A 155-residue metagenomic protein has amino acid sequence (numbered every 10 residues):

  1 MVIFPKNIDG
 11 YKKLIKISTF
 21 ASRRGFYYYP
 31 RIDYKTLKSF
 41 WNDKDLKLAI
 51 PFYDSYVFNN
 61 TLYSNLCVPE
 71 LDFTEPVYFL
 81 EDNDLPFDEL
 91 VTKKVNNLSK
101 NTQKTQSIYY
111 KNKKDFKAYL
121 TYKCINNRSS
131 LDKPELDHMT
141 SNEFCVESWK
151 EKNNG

Functional and structural regions predicted by a protein language model:
M1-G155: Phosphodiester-processing cores and adjacent nucleic acid-binding clamps
